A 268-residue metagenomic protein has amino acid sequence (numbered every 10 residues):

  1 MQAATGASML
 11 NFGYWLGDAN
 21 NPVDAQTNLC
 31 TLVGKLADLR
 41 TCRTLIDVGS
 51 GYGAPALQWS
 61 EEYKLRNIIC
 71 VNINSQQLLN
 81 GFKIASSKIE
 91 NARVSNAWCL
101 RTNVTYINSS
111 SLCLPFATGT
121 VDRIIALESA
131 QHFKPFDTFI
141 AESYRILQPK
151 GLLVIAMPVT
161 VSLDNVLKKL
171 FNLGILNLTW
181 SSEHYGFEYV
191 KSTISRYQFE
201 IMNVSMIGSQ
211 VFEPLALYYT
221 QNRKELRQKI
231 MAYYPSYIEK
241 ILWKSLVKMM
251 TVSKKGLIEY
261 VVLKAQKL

Functional and structural regions predicted by a protein language model:
D24-R43: Conserved alpha-helix/loop element of class I SAM-dependent methyltransferases that forms part of the SAM/SAH-binding
T44-C113: Class I SAM-dependent methyltransferase SAM/SAH-binding core
L112-I124: A short acidic, Gly/Pro-enriched loop at the edge of an enzyme's catalytic core that lines a small-molecule cofactor
D137-L152: A short glycine-rich, Lys/Arg-flanked "PGG" loop and its adjoining helix->strand segment in the class I
I155-M157: Acidic carboxylate diad motif detector
V159-S181: Short, glycine-/aromatic-enriched active-site segment of Class I SAM-dependent methyltransferases
S182-Q198: Short alpha-helix
S205-L268: Conserved Class I S-adenosyl-L-methionine
